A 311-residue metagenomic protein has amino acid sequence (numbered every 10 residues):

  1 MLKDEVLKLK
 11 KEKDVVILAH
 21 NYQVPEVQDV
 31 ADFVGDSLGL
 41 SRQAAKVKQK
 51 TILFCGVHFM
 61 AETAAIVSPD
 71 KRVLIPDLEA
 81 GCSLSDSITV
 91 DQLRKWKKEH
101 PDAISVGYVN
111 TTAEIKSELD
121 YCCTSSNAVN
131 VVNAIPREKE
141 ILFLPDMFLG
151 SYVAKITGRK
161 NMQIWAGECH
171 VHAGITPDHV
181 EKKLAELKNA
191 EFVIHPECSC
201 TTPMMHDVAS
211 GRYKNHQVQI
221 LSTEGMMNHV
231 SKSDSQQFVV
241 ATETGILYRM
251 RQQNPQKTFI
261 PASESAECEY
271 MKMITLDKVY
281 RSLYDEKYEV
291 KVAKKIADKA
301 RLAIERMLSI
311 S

Functional and structural regions predicted by a protein language model:
M1-A241, I246-S311: Active-site loop-to-helix "anion-binding N-cap" substructures in soluble metabolic enzymes
